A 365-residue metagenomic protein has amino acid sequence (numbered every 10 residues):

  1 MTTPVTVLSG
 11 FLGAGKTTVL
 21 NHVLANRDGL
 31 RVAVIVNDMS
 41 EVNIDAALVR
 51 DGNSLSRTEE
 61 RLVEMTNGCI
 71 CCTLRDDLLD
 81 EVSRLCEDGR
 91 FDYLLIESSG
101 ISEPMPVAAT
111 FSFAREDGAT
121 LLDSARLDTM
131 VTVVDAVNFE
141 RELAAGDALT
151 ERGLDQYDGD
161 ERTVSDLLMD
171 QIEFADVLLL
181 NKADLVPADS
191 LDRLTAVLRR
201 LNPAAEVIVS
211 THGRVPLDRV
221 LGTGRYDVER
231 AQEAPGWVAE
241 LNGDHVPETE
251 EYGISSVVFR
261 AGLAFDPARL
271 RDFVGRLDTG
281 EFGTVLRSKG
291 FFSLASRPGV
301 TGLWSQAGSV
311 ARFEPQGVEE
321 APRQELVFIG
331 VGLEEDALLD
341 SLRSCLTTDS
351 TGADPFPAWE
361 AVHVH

Functional and structural regions predicted by a protein language model:
T2-D166: Nucleotide-state-sensitive switch-loop elements of NTP-binding domains
E41, F139, A148-Q324, L333-E335 (+1 more regions): C-terminal accessory "lid"/substrate-recognition subdomains
A46, R75, M105-A108, A188-D192 (+2 more regions): Conserved strand-to-helix beginnings and helix N-cap segments that scaffold or border functional pockets
